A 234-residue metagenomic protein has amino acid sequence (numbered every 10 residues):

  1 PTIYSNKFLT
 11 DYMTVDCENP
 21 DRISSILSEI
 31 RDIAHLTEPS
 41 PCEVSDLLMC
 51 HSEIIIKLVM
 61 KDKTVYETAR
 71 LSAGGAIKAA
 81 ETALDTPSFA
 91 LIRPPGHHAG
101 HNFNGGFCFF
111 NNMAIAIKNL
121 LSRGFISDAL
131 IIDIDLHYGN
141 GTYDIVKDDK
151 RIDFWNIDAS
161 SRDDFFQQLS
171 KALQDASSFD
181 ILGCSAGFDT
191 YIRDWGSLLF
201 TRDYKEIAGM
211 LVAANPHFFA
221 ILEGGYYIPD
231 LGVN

Functional and structural regions predicted by a protein language model:
P1-D46: N-terminal low-complexity, Ser/Thr- and acidic-residue-enriched intrinsically disordered segments
P1-T2, M49, I54-N234: A general "terminal functional-core" signal
